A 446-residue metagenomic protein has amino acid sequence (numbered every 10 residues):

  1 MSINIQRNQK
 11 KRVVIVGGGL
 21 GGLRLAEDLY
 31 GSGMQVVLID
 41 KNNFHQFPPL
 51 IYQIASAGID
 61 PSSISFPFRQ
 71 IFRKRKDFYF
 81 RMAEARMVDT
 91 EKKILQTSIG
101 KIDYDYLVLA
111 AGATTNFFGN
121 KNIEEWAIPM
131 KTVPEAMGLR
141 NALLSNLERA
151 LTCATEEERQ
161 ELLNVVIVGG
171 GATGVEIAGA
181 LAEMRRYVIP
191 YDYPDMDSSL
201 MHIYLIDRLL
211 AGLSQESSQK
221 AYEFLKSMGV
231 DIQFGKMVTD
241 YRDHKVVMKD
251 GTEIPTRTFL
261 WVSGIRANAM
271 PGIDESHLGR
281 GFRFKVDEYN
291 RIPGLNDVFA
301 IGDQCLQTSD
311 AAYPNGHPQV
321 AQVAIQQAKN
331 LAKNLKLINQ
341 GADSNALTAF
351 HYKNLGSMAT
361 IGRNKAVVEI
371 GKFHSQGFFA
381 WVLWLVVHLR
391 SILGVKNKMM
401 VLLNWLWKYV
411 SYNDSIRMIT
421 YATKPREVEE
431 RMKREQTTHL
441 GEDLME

Functional and structural regions predicted by a protein language model:
M1-R12, F78-V166, L260: FAD-binding core/adjacent interface of flavoenzyme oxidoreductases
S2-Y79, A172-G212, L260, E446: Beta1-alpha1 glycine-rich phosphate/pyrophosphate-binding loop at the start of Rossmann-like nucleotide-binding domains
K10, A332-E446: C-terminal, flexible cofactor-proximal segment of oxidoreductases
V14-V16, I102-G112, V238, V246 (+2 more regions): Short hydrophobic core segments
G21, G112-T115, A178, I265-A267: Short glycine-rich anion-binding loops that position phosphate/pyrophosphate groups of nucleotides and phosphorylated
K76-M87, A182-E288, G294: A Rossmann-like FAD-binding core segment of flavoenzymes
E125-T155, H244-V247, E253-Q326: FAD-site-proximal beta/loop scaffold in flavoenzymes
R159-L213, K220, D231-Q233, P318-A349 (+1 more regions): Rossmann-like dinucleotide-binding core of oxidoreductases
